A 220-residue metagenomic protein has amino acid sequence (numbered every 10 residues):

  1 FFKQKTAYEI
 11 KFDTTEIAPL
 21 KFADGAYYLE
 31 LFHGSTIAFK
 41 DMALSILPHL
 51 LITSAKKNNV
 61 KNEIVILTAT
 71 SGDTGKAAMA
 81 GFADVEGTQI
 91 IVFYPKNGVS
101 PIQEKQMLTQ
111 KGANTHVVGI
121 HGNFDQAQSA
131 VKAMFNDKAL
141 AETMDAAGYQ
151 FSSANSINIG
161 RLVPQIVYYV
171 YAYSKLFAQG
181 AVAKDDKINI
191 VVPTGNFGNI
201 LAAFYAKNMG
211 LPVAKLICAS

Functional and structural regions predicted by a protein language model:
F1-I10: Positively charged, low-complexity/disordered segments
K11-S220: PLP-dependent amino-acid enzyme catalytic core
